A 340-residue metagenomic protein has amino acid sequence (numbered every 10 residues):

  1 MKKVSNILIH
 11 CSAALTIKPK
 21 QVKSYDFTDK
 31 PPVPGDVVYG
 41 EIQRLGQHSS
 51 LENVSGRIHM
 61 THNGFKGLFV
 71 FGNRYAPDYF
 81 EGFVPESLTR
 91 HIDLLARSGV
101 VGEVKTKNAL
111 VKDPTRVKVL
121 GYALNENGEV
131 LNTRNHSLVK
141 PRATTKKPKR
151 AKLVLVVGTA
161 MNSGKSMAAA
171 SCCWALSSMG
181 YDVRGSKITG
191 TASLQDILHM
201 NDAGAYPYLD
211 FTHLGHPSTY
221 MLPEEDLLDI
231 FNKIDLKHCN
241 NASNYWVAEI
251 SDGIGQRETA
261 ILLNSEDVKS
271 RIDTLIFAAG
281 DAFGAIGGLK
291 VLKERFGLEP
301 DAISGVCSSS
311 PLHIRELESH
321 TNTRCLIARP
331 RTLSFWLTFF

Functional and structural regions predicted by a protein language model:
M1-P77, G82-I92, R97: N-terminal accessory targeting/assembly segments
K2-D36, S193, L209, H216-P217 (+2 more regions): C-terminal accessory "lid"/substrate-recognition subdomains
R44-Q47, G158-G164, G280-D281: Short, glycine-rich nucleotide/cofactor-binding loops
H59-M60, A96, T144-K149, A175-S178 (+5 more regions): Solvent-exposed alpha-helices and their adjacent loops that cap or buttress functional pockets in soluble metabolic
Y79, E86, L95-V100, K105-H136 (+3 more regions): Conserved catalytic-core segment of NTP-binding enzymes
H136-T191: Walker A (P-loop) phosphate-binding motif
G164-C172, S193-I197, I254-T259, G284-G287: Short glycine/serine/threonine-rich phosphate/pyrophosphate-binding segments that cradle anionic phosphate groups
W174-T219, K290-E294, C307, P311-T321: N-terminal phosphate/diphosphate-binding loop that engages ATP/GTP or pyrophosphate donors across diverse enzyme folds
